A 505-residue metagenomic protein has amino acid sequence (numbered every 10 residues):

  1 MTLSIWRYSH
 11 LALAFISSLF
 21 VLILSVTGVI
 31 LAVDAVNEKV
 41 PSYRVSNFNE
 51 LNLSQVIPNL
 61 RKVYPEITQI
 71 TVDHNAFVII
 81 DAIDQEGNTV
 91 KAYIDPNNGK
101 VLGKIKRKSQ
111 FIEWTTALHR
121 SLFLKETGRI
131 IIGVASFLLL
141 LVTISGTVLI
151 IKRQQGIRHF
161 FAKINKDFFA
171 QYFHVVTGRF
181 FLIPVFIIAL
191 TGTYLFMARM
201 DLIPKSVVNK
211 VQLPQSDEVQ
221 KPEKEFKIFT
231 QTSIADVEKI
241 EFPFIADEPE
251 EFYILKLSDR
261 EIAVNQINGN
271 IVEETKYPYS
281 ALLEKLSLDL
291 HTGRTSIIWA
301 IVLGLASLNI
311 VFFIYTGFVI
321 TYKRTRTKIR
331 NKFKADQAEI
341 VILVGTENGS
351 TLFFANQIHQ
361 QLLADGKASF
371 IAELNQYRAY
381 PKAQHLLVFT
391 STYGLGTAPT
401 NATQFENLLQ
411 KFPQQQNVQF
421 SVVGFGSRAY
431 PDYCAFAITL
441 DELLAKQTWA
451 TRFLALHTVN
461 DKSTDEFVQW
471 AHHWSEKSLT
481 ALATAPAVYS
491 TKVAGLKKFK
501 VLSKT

Functional and structural regions predicted by a protein language model:
M1-I340, P413: Conserved histidines in hydrophobic membrane contexts and catalytic metal-binding motifs
S280, L288-T292, S296, I301 (+1 more regions): FNR-like FAD-binding dehydrogenase module
